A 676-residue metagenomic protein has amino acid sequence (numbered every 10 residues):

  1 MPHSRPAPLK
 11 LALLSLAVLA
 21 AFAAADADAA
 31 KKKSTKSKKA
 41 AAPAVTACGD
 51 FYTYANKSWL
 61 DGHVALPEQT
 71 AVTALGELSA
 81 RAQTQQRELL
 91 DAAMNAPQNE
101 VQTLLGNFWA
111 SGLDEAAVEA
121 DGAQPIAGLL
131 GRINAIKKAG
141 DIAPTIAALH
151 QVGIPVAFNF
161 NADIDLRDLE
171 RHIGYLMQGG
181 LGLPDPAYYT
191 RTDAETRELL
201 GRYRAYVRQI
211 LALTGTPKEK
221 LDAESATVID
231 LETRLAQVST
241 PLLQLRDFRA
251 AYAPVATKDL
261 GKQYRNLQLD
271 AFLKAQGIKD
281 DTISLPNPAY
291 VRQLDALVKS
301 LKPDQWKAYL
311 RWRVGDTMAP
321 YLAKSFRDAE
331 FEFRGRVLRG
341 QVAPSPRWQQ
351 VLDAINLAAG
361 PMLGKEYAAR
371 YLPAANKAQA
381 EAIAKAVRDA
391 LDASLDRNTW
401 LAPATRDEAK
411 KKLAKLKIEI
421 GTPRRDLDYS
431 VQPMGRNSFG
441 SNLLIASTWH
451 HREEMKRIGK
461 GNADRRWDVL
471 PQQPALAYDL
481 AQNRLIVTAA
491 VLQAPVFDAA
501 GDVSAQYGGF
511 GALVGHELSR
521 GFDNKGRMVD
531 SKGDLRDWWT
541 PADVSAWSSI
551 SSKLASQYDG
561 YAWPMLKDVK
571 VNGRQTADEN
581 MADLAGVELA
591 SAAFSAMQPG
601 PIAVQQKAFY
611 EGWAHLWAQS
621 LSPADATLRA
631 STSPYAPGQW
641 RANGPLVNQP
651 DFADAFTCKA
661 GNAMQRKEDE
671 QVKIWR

Functional and structural regions predicted by a protein language model:
P2-L13: Bacterial N-terminal signal peptides that target proteins for export
A12-A21: Bacterial N-terminal signal peptides
A27-K39: Compositionally biased, proline/threonine/alanine/serine-rich low-complexity intrinsically disordered stretches
A41-D61, Y189-A212, A577, L584-L589: Hydrophobic/aromatic-rich, well-ordered segments within soluble, folded domains that form packed cores
A42-G49, Y54-A120: Active-site-surrounding "flap" and adjacent substrate/cofactor-binding loops of secreted or lumenal enzymes, prototyped
W59-H63, L183-P184, P495: Short, solvent-exposed loop/turn elements at domain surfaces
S79, V228, Q263-N266, S284-P288 (+5 more regions): Intrinsically disordered, low-complexity linker/terminal regions across diverse proteins
A93-A386: Noncatalytic, helix-rich "gating/capping" subdomain that lines the substrate-entry/channel surface of large enzyme
